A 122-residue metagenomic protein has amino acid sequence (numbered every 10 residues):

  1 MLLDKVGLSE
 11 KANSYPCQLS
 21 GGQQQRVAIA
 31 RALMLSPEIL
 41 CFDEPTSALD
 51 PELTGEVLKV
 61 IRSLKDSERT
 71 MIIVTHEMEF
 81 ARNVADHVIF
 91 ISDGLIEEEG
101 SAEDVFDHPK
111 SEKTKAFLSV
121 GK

Functional and structural regions predicted by a protein language model:
S14-C17, L35, S67: Conserved signature/switch motifs of ABC ATPase nucleotide-binding domains
L40-D43: Catalytic Walker B motif of ABC-type/P-loop ATPase nucleotide-binding domains
P51-L53: Helix N-cap at the start of a conserved alpha-helix in ABC-type nucleotide-binding domains
T75-H76: H-loop/switch region of ABC-family ATPase nucleotide-binding domains
A81-N83: A short, surface-exposed alpha-helical micro-motif characterized by mixed small hydrophobic and charged/polar residues
E99-G100: ABC ATPase "signature
